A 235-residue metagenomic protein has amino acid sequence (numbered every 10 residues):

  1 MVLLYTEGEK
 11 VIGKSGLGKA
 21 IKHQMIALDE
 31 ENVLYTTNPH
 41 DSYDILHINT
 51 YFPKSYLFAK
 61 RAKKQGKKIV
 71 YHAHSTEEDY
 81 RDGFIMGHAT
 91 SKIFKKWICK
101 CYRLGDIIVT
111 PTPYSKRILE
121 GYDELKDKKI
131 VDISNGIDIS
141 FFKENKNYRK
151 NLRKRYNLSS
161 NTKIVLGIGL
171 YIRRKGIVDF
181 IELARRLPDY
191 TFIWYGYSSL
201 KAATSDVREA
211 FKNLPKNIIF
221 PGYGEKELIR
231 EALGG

Functional and structural regions predicted by a protein language model:
T37-S55, K68-V70, I107: Short N-terminal targeting/anchoring amphipathic segment
H47, G87, L104-P113, I193: A short beta-strand/loop micro-motif in the catalytic core of glycosyltransferases that engages the nucleotide-sugar
K64, A89-I108: Membrane-proximal helix-turn-helix segments that form the acceptor-binding/catalytic region of lipid-linked
Y114, G136: Carbohydrate-associated surface elements
I137, I168, T191-V207, G222-Y223: Glycosyltransferase donor-sugar binding loop
K143-L158: A short helix/loop element that forms part of the nucleotide-sugar donor recognition site in Leloir-type
S159-K175, I181-R185, I193: Conserved donor-binding/catalytic core segment of Leloir-type glycosyltransferases
T204-R230: Nucleotide-activated donor-binding/catalytic signature segment of Leloir-type glycosyltransferases, i.e., the conserved
